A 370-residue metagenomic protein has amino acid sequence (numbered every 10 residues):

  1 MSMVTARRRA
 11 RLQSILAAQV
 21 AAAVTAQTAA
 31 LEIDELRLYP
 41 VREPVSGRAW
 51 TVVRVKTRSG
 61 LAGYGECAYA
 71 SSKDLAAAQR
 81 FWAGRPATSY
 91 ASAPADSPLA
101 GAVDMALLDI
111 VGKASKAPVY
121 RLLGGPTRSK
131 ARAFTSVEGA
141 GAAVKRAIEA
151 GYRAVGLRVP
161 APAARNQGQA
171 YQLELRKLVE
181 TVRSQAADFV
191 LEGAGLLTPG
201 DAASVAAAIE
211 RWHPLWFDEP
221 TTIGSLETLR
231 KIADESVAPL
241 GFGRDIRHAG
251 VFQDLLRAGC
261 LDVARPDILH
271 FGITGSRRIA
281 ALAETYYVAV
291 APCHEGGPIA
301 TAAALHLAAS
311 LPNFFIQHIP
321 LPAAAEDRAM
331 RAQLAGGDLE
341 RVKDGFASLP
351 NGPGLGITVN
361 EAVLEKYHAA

Functional and structural regions predicted by a protein language model:
M1-A26: N-terminal export signals
S14-A18, A329-A370: C-terminal extensions of enzymes
A23-Y64, A68, K73-L75, D327-R328 (+1 more regions): Structured beta-strand/loop patches that form or line metal/cofactor-binding pockets in enzymes
K56-P118: Metal- or metallocofactor-binding catalytic centers and their adjacent structured scaffolds across diverse enzyme
G60, V103, K116, V155 (+5 more regions): Conserved, mostly hydrophobic/aromatic
G65, A131-S136, V155-L157, F189-G193 (+5 more regions): Hydrophobic faces of well-ordered beta-strands that scaffold small-molecule active sites in alpha/beta enzyme cores
K73-L75, R80-A91, G224-F346: Shared catalytic-loop signature of beta/alpha-barrel
S129-S236: Metal-dependent enolase-superfamily TIM-barrel catalytic cores that perform enediolate-based chemistry
